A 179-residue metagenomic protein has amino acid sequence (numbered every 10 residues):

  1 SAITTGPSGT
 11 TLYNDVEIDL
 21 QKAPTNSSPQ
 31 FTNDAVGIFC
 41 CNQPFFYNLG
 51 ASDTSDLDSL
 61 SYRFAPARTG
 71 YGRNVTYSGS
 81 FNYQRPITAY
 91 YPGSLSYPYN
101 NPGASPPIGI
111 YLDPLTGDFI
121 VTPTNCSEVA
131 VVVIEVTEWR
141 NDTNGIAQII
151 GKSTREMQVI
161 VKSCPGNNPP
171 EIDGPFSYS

Functional and structural regions predicted by a protein language model:
S1-S179: Long, compositionally biased, intrinsically disordered segments
